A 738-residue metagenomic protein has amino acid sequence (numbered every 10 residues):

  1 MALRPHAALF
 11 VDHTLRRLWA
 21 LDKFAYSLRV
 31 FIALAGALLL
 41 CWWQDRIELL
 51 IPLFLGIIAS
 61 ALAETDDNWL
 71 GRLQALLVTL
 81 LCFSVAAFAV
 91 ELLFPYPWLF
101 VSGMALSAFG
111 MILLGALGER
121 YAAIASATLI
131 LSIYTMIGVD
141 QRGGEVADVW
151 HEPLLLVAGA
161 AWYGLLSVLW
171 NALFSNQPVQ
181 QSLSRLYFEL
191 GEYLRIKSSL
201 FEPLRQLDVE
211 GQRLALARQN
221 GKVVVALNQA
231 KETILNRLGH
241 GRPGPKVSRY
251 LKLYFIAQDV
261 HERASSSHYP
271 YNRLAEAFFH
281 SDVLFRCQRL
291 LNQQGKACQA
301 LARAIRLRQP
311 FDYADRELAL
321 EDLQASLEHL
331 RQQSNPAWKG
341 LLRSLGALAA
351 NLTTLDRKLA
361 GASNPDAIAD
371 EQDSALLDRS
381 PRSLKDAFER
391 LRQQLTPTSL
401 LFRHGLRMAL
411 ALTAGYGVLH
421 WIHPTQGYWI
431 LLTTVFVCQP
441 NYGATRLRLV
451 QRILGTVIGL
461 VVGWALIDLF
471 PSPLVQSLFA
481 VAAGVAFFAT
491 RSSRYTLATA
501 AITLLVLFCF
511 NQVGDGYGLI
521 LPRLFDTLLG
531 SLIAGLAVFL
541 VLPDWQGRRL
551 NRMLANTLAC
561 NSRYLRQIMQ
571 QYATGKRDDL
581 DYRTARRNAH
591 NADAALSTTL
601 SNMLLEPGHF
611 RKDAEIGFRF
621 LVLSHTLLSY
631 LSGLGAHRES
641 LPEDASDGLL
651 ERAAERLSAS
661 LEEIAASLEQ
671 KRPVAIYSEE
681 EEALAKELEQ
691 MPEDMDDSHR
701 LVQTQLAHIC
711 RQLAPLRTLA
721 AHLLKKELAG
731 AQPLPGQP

Functional and structural regions predicted by a protein language model:
M1-F31, A35, L39, W43 (+8 more regions): Long, hydrophobic alpha-helical segments that serve as membrane-spanning/inserting helices
F10, L15-L28, I32-W150, G164: Helix-loop-helix transmembrane hairpins and adjacent membrane-interface loops of multi-pass inner-membrane proteins
L40-L55, V90-L106, E152-A158, V418 (+3 more regions): Structural signature of hydrophobic alpha-helical transmembrane segments
Q44-D45, S383-P471, Q476-A482, L504: Core alpha-helical transmembrane segments of integral membrane proteins
A86-R120, T135-D140, S167, I467-S493 (+2 more regions): Short helix-perturbing small/polar motifs within transmembrane alpha-helices
L131-E152, W170, L507-R523, V541-P543: Transmembrane helix-loop junctions at the membrane interface of multipass transporters and ion channels
L156, A160-Q180, L532, A537-N551: Transmembrane signal-anchor/signal-peptide helices with a preference for the extracytoplasmic
L460, A465-L604, G608: Generic detector of multi-pass transmembrane helix bundles and their immediately adjacent loops in polytopic membrane
